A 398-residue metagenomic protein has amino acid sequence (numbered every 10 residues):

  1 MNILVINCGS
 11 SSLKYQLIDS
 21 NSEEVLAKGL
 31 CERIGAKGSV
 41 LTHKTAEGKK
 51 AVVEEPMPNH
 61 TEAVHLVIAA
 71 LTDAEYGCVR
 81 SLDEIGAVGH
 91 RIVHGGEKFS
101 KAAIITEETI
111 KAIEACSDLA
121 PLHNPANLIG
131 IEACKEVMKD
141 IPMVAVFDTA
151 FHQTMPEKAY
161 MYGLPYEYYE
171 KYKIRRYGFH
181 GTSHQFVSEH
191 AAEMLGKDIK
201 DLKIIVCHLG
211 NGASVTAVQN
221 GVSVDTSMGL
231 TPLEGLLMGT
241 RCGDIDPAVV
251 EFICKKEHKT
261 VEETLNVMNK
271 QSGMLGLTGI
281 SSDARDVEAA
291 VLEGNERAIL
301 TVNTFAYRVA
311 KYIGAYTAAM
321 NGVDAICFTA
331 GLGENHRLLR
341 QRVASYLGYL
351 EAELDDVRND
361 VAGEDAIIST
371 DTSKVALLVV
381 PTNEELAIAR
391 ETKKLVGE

Functional and structural regions predicted by a protein language model:
M1-L4: Extreme N-terminal starter segment of soluble prokaryotic enzymes
G9, R91-V93, L209, V323 (+1 more regions): Glycine-rich beta-strand-to-loop/alpha-helix junction loops that act as flexible
S12-M57, G229: Short glycine-rich, Thr/Ser-proximal phosphate-binding strand/loop in the N-terminal lobe of ATP-dependent enzymes
L71-H123, V144, A150-A159: Short beta-strand-loop/turn "lid" adjacent to the catalytic site in phosphate-handling enzymes
F151-K255: Glycine-rich phosphate-binding loop of actin/hexokinase-like ATP-binding domains
V218-Q219, V224-T260, N266, A330-V361: Catalytic phosphate/nucleotide-handling subdomain of diverse soluble enzymes
N266, G273-L277, A284-A319: Adenine-nucleotide phosphate-binding core of ATP-dependent small-molecule kinases
I299, N303-D324, G333-E398: Internal helix-turn-beta structural module
